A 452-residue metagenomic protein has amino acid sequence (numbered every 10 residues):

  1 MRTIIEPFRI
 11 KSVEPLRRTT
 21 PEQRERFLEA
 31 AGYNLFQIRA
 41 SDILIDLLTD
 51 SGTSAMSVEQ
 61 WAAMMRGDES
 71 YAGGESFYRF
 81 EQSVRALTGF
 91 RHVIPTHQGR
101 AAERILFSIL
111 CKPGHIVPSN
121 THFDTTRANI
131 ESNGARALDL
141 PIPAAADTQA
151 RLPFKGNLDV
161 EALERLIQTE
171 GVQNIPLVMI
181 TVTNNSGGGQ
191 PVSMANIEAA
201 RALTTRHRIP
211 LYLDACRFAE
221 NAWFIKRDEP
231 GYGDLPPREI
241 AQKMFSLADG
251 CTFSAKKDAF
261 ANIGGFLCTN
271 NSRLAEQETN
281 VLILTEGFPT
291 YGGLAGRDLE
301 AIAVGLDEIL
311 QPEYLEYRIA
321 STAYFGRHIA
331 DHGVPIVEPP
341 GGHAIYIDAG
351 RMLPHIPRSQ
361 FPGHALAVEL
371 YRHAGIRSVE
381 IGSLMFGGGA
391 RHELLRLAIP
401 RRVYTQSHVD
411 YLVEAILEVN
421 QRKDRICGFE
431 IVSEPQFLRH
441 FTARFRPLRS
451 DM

Functional and structural regions predicted by a protein language model:
R2-L35, R39, L44-S54, Q60 (+3 more regions): Conserved PLP-enzyme active-site core in the AAT-like
L16, A365-L370, L417-V419: C-terminal, active-site-flanking charged/polar segments
K256-A259, I345, Y404: Conserved phosphate/anionic-ligand binding catalytic regions in large, soluble enzymes, centered on
G265-L267, I345, L395-L397: Short cationic amphipathic helices and targeting signals
T269, I347-G350, I399-R401: Short beta-strand-to-loop capping motifs
A275-E276, P354-P362, R402-Y411: Short, conserved charged micro-motifs
T290-L299, G305-H364, V368, R372-L394 (+1 more regions): Conserved small-domain helix->loop->beta segment predominantly found in fold-type I
I309, H373, M385-M452: PLP-dependent enzyme catalytic core of the Aspartate aminotransferase-like
